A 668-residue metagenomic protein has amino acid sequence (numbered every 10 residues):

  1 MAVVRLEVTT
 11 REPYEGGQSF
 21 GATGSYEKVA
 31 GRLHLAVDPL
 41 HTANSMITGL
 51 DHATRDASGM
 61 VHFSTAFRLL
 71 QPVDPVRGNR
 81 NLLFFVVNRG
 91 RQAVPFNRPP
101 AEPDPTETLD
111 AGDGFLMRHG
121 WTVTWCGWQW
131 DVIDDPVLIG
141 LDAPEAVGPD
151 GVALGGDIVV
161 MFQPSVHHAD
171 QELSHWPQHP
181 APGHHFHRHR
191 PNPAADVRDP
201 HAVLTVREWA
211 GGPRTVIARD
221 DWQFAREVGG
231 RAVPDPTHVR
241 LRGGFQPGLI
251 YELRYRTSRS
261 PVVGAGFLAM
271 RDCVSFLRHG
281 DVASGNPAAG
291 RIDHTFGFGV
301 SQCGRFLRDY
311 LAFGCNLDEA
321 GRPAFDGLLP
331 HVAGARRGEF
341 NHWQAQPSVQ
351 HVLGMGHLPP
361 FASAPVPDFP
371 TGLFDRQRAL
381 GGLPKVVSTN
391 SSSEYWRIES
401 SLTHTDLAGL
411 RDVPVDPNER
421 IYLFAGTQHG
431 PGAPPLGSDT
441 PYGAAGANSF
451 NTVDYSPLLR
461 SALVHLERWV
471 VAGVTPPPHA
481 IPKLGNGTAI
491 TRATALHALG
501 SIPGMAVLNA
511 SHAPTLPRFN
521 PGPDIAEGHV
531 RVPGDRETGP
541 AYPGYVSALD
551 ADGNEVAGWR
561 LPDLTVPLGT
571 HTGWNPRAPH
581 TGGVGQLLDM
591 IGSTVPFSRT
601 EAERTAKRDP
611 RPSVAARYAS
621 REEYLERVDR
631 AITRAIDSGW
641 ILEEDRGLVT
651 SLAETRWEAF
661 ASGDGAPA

Functional and structural regions predicted by a protein language model:
A2-A668: C-terminal His-loop and adjacent cap/lid subdomain of alpha/beta-hydrolase
